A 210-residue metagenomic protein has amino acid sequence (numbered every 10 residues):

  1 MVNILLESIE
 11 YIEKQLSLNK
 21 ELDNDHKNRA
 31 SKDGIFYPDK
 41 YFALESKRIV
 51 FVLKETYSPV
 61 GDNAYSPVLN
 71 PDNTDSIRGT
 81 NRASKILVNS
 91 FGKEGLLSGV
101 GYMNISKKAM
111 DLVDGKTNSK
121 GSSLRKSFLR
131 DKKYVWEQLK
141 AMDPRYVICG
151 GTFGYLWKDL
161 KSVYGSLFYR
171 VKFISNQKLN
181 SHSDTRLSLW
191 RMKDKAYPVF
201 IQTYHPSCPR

Functional and structural regions predicted by a protein language model:
M1-A83, Q138, D184-K193: Active-site and ligand/interface coordination hotspots across diverse enzymes and nucleic-acid-associated assemblies
M1-K20, S119-K133, K158-R210: C-terminal capping/extension of enzyme domains
V50-V52, L96-N104, Y146-G151, Q202: A structural signal for short, well-ordered beta-strand segments and their strand-loop junctions that often border
K54-P59, S106-M110, T152-W157, H205-P209: Short, solvent-exposed loop/turn segments at secondary-structure junctions
G61-R78, K107-L129: Surface-exposed cleft-lining segments at the edges of enzyme active sites
D62-N63, L112-G115, G151, L156-V163: A short acidic (Asp/Glu
S76-N118: Short, surface-exposed acidic-centric catalytic microdomains
K133-F153: Proline-aspartate-enriched helix->loop->beta-strand connector
